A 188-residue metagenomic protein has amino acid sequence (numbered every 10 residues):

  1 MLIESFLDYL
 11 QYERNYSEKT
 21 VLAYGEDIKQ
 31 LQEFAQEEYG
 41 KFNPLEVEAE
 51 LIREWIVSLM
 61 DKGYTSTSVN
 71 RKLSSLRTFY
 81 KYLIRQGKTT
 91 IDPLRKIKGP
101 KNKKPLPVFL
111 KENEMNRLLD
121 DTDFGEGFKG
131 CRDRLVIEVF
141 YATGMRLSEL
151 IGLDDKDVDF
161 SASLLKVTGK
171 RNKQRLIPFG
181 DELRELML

Functional and structural regions predicted by a protein language model:
M1-L188: Conserved catalytic core of the tyrosine transesterase superfamily
